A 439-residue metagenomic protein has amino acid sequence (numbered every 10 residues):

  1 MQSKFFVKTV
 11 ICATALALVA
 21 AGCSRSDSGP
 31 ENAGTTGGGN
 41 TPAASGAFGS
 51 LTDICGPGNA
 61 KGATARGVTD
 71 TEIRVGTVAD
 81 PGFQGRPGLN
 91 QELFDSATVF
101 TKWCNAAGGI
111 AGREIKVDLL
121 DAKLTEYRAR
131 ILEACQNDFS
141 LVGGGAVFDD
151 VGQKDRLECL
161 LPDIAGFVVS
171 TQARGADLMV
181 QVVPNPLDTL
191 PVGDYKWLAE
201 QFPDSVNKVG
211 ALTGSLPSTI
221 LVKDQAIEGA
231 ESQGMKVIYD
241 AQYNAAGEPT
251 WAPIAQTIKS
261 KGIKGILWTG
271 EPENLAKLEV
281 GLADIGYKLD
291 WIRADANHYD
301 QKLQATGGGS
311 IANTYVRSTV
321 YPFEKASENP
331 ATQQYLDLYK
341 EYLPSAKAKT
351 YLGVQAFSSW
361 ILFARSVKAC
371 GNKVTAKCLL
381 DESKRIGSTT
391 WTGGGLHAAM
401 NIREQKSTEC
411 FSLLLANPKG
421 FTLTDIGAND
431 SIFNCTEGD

Functional and structural regions predicted by a protein language model:
C23-A33: Bacterial lipoprotein signal-peptidase II cleavage site
L51, P57-E72, G76-T98, L120-A122 (+3 more regions): Extracytoplasmic "Venus flytrap"
V75, G82, F94-V117, S232-G234: Signal peptide-proximal N-terminal region of secreted/periplasmic/extracellular or secretory-lumen proteins
G88-D95, A106-D177, Y243-W251: Beta-alpha junction/loop-to-helix N-cap segments that form part of ligand/metal-binding clefts
D138-A241, D290-N313: Extracytoplasmic ligand/sensor domains, especially the bilobed periplasmic-binding protein
P184-N185, L282-F357, I432-T436: Extracellular/periplasmic periplasmic-binding protein-like sensory domains
E341-G353, A364-T422: Segments of small-molecule ligand-sensing domains
